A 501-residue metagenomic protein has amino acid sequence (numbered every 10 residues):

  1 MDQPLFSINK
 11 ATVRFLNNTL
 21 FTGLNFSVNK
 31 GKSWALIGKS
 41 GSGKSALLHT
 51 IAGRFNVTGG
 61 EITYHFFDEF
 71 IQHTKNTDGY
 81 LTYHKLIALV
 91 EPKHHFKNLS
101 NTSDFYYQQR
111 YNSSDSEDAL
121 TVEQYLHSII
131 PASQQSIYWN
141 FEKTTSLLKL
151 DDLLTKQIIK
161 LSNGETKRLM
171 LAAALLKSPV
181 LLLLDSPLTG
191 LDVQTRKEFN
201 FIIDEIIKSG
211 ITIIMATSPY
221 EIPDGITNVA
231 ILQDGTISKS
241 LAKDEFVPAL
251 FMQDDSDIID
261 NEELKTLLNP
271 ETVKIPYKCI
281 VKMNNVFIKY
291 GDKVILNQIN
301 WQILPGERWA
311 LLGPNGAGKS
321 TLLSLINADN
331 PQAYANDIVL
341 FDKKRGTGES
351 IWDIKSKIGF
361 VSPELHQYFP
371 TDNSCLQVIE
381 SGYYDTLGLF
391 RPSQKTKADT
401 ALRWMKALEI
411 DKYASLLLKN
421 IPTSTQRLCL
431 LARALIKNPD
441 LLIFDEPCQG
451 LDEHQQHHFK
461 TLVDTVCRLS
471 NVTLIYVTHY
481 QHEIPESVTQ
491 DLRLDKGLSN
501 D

Functional and structural regions predicted by a protein language model:
D2, T19, S100-E142, K239-K282 (+1 more regions): Pre-NBD coupling/linker segments of ABC/ABC-like ATPases
L48-P131, L323-L387: ABC ATPase nucleotide-binding domain signature region
H127, S136-L153, K395-Y413: Conserved ABC ATPase "signature" region
Q157-L161, F390-S393, L417-T425: Conserved ABC ATPase signature
M170-A172, L431: Hydrophobic anchor residue at the start of the ABC signature
L182-S186, L442-E446: Catalytic Walker B motif of ABC-type/P-loop ATPase nucleotide-binding domains
L232, T236-N261, P485-E486, Q490-D501: Conserved beta-strand-loop-alpha-helix hinge in the C-terminal portion of ABC ATPase nucleotide-binding domains
